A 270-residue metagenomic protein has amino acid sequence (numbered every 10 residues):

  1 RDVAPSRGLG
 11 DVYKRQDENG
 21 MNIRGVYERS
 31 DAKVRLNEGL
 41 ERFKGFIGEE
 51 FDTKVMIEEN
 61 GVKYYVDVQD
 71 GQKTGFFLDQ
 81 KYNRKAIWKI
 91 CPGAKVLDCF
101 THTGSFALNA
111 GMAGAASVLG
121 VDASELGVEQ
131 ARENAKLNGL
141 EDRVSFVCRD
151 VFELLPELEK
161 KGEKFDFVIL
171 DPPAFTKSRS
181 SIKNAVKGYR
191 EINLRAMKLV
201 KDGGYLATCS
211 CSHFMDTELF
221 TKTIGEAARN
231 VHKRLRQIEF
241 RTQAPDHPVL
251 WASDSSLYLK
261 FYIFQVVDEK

Functional and structural regions predicted by a protein language model:
D2-Y13: Single conserved hydrophobic/aromatic residue that forms the stacking wall/gate of nucleotide- or nucleobase-binding
D11-F76: Non-catalytic substrate-recognition/targeting regions of SAM-dependent transferases
G93-F100: Conserved class I S-adenosyl-L-methionine
T103-A115: Conserved SAM-binding loop of SAM-dependent methyltransferases across substrates and taxa, primarily the Class I
S117-D122: Conserved SAM-binding motif I beta-strand of class I
E129-D166: S-adenosyl-L-methionine
F165-R195: Mobile active-site "lid"/loop adjacent to the S-adenosyl-L-methionine
E191, Y205-K270: C-terminal catalytic and target-recognition region of SAM-dependent MTase-like enzymes, primarily methyltransferases
